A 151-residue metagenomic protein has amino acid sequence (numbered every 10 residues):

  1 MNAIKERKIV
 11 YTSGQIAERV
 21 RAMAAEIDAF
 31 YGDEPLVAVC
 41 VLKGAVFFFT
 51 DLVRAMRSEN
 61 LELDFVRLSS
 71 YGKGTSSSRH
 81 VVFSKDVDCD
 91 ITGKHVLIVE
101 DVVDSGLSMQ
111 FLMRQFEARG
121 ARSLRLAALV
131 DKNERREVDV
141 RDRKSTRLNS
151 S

Functional and structural regions predicted by a protein language model:
M1-R147, S151: PRPP-associated nucleotide enzymes
